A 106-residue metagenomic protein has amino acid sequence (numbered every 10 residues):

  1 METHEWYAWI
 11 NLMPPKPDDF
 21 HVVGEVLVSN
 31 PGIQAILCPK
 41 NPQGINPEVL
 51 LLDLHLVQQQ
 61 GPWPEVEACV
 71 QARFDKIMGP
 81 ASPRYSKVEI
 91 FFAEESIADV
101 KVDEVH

Functional and structural regions predicted by a protein language model:
M1-H106: Exposed, flexible binding/inhibitory loops of compact, secreted disulfide-stabilized domains
